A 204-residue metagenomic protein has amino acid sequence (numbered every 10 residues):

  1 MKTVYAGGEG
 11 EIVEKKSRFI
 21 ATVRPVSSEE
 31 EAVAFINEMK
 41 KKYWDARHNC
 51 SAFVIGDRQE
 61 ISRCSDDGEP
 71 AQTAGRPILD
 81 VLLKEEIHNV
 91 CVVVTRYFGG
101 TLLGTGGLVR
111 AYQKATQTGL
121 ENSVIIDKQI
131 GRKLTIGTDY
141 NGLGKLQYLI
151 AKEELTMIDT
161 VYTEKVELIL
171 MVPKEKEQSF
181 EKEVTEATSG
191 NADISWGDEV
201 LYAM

Functional and structural regions predicted by a protein language model:
M1-T73, S195-M204: C-terminal regulatory domains involved in ligand/effector binding and gene-expression control
S62, A71-T105: Ordered, amphipathic secondary-structure segments that act as subunit-interaction surfaces in large macromolecular
G107-V109: Conserved structured catalytic cores and adjacent interaction surfaces of nucleotide-binding/hydrolyzing enzymes
V124-G142: Short glycine-/aliphatic-rich beta-strand segments at the starts of folded cytosolic domains
G137-L155: Short amphipathic alpha-helix segments
L146-A151, S179-T188: Short amphipathic alpha-helices in soluble, non-transmembrane regions that often serve as interface/regulatory elements
M157-V161, T188-A203: Conserved short beta-strand edge segments in small beta-sheet-based binding/regulatory domains
L170-S179: Terminal, non-globular segments
